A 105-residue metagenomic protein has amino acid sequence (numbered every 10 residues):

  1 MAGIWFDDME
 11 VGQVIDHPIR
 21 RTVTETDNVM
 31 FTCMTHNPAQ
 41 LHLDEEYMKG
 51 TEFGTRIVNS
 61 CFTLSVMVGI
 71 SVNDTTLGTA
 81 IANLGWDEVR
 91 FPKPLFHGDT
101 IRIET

Functional and structural regions predicted by a protein language model:
M1-L84: Hot-dog-fold acyl-thioester-processing enzymes
D87-T105: Hydrophobic beta-sheet segments that form the core/acyl-binding groove of ACP/CoA-dependent acyl-chain-processing
